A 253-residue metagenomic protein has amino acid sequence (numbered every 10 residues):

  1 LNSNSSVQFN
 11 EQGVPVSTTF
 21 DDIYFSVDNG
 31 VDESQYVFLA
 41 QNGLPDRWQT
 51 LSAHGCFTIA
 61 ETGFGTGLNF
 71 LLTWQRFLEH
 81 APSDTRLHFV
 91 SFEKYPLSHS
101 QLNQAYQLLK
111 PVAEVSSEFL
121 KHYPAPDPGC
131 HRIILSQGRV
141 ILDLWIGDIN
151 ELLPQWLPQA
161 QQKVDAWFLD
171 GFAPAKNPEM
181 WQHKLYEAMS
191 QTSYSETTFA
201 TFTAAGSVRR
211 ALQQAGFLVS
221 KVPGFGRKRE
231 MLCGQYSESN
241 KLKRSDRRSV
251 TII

Functional and structural regions predicted by a protein language model:
L1-T58, G65-S83, G224-R227, Y236-L242: Class I SAM-dependent methyltransferase Rossmann-like catalytic core, especially the SAM/SAH-binding loop
G13, L142, L232, V250: A broad, low-specificity signal marking well-ordered, structured residues that form hydrophobic/aromatic
Y24, P154, A175-P178: A generic structural signal for short coil/turn motifs at secondary-structure boundaries
L51-V164, M180-Y186, A215, G224-G226 (+1 more regions): The AdoMet/dcAdoMet-binding core of the Class I SAM-like
D170-F172: Cell-envelope and extracellular/periplasmic
A175-E238: C-terminal substrate-binding/active-site "lid" region of AdoMet-derived donor-dependent transferases
R244-I253: Conserved small-residue-rich
